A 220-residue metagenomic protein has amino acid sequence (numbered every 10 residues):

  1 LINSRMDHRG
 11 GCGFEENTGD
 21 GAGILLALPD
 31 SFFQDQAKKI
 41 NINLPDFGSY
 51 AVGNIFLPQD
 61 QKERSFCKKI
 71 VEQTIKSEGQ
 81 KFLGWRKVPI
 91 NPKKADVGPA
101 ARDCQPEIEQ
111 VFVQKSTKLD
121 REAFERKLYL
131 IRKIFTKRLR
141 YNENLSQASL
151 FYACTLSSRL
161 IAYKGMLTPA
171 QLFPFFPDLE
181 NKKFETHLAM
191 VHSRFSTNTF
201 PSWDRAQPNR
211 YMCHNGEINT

Functional and structural regions predicted by a protein language model:
L1-T220: N-terminal segments that mediate ammonia production and transfer in glutamine-dependent amidotransferase systems
